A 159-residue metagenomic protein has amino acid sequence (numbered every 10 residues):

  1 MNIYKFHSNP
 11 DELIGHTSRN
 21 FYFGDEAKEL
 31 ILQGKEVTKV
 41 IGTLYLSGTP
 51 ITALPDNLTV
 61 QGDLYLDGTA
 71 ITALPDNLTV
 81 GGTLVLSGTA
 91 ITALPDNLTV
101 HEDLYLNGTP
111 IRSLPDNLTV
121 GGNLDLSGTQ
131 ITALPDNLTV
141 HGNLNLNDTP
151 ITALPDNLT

Functional and structural regions predicted by a protein language model:
M1-Y45: N-terminal capping/linker segments that flank leucine-rich repeat
T17, P155-T159: Intrinsically disordered, low-complexity linker/propeptide segments enriched in Ser/Thr/Gly/Pro and acidic residues
G42-I51, V60-I71, V80-I91, V100-I111 (+2 more regions): Concave beta-strand-loop units of leucine-rich repeat
D56-T59, D76-T79, D96-T99, D116-T119 (+2 more regions): C-terminal helix/turn sub-motif of individual leucine-rich repeats
